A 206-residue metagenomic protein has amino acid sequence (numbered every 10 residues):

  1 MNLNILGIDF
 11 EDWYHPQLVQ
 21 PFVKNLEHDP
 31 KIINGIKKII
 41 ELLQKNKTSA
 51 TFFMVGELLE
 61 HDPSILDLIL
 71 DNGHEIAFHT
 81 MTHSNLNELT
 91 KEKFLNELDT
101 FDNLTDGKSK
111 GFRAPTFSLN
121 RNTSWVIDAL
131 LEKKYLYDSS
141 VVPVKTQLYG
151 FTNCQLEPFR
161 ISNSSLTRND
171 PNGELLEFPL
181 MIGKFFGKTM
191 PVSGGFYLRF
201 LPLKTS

Functional and structural regions predicted by a protein language model:
M1-N4, N46-A50, N72-E75, D106-K110 (+2 more regions): Short, well-ordered coil/turn segments that N-cap beta-strands
M1-N72, V141: Active-site beta->alpha N-cap acidic-glycine motif
D9, L43, F52, I76-H79 (+3 more regions): Conserved, mostly hydrophobic/aromatic
F10-D12, G56-L58, T80-S84, T116-S118 (+2 more regions): Active-site-proximal loop/turn and secondary-structure-junction residues that shape catalytic pockets, frequently
H28-I32, T51-P63, S84-F94, P115-N122 (+1 more regions): Acidic-and-aromatic substrate-binding clefts and catalytic sites of carbohydrate-active enzymes
K37-K45, S49, K91-T123, D128-Y137: CE4/NodB-like, metal-dependent polysaccharide N-deacetylase domain that modifies extracellular/periplasmic N-acetylated
H74, F78-E92, K110: Structural motif corresponding to the early beta-alpha repeats
A114-S206: Active-site-adjacent pocket scaffolds in enzyme catalytic domains
